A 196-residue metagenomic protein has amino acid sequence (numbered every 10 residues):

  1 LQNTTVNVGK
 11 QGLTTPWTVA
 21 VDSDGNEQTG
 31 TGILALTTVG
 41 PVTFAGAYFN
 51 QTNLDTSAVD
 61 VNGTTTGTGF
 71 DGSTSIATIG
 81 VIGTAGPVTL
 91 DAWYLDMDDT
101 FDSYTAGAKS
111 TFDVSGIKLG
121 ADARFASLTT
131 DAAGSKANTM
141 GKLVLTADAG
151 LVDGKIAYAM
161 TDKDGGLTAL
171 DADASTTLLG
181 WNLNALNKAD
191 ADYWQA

Functional and structural regions predicted by a protein language model:
L1-V61, S75-T89, L145-D164: Outer membrane beta-barrel
T18-V21, V61-T68, W181-A185: Extracellular loop and loop/strand-boundary signature of outer-membrane beta-barrel proteins
G25-N26, V61-T66, D171-T176: Flexible, surface-exposed loop regions and adjacent strand-edge segments of Gram-negative outer-membrane beta-barrel
T66-G67, G72-A77: Active-site glycine-rich loop that binds ribose-phosphate moieties when present
D71, G86-T89, Y94-A196: Outer-membrane beta-barrel pore domains
